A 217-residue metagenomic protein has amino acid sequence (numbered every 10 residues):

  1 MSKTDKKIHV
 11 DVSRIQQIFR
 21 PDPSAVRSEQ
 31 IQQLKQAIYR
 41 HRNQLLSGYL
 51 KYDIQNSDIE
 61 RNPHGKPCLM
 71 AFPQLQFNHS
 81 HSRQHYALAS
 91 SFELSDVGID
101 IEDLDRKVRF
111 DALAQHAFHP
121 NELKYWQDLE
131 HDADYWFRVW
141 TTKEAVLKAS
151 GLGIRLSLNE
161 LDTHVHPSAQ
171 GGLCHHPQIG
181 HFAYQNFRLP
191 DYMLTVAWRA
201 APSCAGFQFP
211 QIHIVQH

Functional and structural regions predicted by a protein language model:
M1-H217: Core catalytic alpha/beta fold that binds nucleotide/phospho-ligands
